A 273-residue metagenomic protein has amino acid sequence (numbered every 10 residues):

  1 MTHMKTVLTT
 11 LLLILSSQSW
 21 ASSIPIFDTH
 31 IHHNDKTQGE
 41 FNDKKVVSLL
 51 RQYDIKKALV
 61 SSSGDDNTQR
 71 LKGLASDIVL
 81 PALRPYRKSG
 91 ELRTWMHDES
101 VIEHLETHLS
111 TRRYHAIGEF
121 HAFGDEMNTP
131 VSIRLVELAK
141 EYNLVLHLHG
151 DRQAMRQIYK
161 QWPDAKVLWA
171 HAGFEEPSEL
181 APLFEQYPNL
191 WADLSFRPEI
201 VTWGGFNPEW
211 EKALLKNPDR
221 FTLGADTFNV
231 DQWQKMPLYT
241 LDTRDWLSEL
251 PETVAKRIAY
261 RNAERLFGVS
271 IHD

Functional and structural regions predicted by a protein language model:
M4-T6, I24-F27, Q38, K44-S61 (+3 more regions): Mid-to-C-terminal alpha-helical segments outside catalytic/metal-binding sites
S16-Q18: N-terminal signal peptide c-region/cleavage motif recognized by signal peptidases
P25-T29, K56-S62, L80-R84, H115-E119 (+4 more regions): Structural recognition of the beta-strand scaffold that forms the well-ordered cores of secreted hydrolase catalytic
H30, L50, I117, A139 (+5 more regions): Conserved, mostly hydrophobic/aromatic
N34-K36, D65-T68, K88-G90, F123-E126 (+4 more regions): Active-site environment of divalent metal-dependent phosphoester hydrolases
N42-L49, N67-L71, V101-H108, V131-L135 (+4 more regions): A general structural detector for well-ordered alpha-helical segments in enzyme core domains, enriched
D66-V145, W191, F196-E199: Active-site gating/metal-coordination segments in enzymes
V79, T129-L223, S270: Catalytic pocket-lining loop regions of alpha/beta-barrel enzymes, especially the amidohydrolase/enolase/GH5 lineages
